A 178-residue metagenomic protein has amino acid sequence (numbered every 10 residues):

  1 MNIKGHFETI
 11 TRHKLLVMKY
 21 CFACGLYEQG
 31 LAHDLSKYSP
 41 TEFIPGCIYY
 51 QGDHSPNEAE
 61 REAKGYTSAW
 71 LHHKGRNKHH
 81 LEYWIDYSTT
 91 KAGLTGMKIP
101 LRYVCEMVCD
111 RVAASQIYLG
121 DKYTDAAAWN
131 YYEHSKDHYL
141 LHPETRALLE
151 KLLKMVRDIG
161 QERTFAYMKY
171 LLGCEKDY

Functional and structural regions predicted by a protein language model:
M1-Y178: Metal-dependent phosphohydrolase cores
